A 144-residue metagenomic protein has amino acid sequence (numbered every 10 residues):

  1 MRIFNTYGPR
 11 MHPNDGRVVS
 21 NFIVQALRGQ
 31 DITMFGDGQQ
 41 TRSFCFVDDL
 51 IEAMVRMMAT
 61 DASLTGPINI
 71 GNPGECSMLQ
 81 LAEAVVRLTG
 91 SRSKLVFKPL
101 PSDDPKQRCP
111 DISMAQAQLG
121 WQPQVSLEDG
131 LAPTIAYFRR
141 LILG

Functional and structural regions predicted by a protein language model:
M1-R17: Flexible, glycine-rich beta-alpha linker
N5, P9, V24-G144: C-terminal substrate-binding subdomain of Rossmann-fold SDR/epimerase-dehydratase oxidoreductases
